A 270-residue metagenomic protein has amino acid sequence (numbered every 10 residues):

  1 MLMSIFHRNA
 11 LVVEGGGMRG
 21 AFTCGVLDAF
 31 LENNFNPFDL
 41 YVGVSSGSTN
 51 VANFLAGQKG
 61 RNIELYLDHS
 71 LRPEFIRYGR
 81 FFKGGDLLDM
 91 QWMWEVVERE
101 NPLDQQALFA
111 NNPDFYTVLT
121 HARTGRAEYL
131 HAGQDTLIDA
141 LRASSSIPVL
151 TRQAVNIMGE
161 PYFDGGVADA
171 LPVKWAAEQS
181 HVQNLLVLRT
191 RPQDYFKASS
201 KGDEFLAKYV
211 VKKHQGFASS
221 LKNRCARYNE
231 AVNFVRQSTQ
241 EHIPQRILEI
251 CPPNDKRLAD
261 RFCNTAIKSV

Functional and structural regions predicted by a protein language model:
M1-V42, A52-V270: Patatin-like phospholipase
G43, G47: Gly/Ala-rich beta-loop-alpha elbow adjacent to hydrolase catalytic centers
